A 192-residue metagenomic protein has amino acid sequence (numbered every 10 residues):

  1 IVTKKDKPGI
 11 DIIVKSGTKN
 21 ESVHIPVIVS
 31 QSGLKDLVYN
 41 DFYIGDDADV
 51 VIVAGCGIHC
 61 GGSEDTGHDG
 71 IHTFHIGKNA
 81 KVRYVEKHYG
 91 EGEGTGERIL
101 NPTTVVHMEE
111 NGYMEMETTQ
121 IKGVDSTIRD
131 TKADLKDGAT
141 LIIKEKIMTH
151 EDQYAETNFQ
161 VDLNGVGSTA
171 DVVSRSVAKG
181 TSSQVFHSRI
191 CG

Functional and structural regions predicted by a protein language model:
V2-G192: Conserved beta-strand/loop scaffold segments within soluble protein domains that form the structured core and edges
